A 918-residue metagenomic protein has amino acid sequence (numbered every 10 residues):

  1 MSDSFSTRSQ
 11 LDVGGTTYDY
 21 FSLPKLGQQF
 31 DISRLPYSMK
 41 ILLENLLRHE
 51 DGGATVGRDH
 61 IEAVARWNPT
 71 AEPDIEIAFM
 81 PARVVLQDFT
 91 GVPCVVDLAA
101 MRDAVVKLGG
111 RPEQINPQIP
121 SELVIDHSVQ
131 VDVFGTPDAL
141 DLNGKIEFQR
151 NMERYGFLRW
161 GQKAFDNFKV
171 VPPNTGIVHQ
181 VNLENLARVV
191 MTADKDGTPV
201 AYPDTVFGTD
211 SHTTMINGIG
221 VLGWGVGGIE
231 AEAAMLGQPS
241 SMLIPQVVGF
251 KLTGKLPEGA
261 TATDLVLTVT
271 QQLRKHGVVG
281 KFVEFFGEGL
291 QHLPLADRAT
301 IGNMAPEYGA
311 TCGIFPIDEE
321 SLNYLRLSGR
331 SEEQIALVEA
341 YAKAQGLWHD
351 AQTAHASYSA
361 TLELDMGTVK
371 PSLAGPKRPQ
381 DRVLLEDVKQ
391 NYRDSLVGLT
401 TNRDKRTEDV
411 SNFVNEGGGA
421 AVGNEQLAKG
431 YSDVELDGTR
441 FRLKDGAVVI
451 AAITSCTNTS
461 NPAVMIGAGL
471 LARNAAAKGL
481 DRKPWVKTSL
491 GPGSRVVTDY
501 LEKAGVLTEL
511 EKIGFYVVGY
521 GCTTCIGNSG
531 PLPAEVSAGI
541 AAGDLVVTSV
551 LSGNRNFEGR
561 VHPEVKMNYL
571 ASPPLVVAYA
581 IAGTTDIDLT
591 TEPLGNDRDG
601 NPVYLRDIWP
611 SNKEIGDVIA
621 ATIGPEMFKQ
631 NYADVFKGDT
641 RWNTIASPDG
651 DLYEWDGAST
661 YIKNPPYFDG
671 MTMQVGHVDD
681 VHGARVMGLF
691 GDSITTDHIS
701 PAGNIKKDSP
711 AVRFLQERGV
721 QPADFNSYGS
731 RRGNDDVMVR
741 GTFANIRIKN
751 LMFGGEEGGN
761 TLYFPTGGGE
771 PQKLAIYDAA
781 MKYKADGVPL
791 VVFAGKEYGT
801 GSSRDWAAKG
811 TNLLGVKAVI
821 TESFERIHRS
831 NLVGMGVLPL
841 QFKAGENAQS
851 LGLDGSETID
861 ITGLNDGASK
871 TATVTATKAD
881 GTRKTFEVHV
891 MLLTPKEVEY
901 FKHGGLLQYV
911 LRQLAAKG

Functional and structural regions predicted by a protein language model:
M1-M80, E122, R641-N643, D649-G650 (+1 more regions): Acidic/polar, glycine-rich intrinsically disordered N-terminal extensions of enzymes
D51-K255, A262-L267, P371-A374, V388 (+12 more regions): Long, structured ligand/cofactor-binding scaffold of large enzymes
M80, L98-R154, F285-G418, T591-E654 (+4 more regions): Terminal amphipathic helices with adjacent charged low-complexity linkers/tails
K195-H349, D365, V464-P484, Y516-N631 (+2 more regions): Mobile "lid/hinge" segments at catalytic clefts and subdomain interfaces of large enzymes
F286-L293, N554, M781, A785-E825: Extracellular/luminal Protease-associated
D597-N612, H828-Y900, G918: Acidic, glycine-rich flexible loop/linker segments
P648-D724: Segments forming glycine/polar-rich beta-alpha architectures that bind adenosine-containing cofactors
